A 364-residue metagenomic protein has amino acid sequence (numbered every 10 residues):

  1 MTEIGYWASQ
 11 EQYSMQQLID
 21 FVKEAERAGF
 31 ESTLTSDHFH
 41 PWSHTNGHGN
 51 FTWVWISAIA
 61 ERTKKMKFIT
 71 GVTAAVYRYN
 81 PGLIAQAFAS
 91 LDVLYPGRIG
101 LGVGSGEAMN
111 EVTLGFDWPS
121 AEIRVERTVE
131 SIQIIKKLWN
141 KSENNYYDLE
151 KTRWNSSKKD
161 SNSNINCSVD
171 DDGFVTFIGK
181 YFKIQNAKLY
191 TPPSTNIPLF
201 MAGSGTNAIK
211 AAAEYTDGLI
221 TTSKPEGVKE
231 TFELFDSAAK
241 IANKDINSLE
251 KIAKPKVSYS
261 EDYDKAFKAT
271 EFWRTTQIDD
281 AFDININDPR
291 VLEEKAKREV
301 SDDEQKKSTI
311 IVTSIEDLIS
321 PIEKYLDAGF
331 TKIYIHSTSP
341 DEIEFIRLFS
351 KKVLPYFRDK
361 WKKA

Functional and structural regions predicted by a protein language model:
M1-A364: Active-site-adjacent structural elements that line small-molecule/cofactor binding pockets in enzymes
